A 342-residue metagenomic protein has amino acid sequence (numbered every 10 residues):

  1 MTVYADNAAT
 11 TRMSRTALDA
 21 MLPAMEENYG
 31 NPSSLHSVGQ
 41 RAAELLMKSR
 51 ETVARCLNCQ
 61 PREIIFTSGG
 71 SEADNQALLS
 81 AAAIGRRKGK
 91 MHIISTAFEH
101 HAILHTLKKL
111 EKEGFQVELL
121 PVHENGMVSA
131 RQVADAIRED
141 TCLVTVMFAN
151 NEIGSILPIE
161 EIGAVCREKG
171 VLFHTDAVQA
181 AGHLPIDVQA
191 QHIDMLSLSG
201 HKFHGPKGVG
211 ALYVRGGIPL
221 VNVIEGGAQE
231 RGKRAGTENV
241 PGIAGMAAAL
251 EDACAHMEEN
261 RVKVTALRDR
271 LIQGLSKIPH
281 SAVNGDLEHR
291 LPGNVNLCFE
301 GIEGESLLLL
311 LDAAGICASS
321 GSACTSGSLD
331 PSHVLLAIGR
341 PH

Functional and structural regions predicted by a protein language model:
M1-H342: Pyridoxal 5′-phosphate
